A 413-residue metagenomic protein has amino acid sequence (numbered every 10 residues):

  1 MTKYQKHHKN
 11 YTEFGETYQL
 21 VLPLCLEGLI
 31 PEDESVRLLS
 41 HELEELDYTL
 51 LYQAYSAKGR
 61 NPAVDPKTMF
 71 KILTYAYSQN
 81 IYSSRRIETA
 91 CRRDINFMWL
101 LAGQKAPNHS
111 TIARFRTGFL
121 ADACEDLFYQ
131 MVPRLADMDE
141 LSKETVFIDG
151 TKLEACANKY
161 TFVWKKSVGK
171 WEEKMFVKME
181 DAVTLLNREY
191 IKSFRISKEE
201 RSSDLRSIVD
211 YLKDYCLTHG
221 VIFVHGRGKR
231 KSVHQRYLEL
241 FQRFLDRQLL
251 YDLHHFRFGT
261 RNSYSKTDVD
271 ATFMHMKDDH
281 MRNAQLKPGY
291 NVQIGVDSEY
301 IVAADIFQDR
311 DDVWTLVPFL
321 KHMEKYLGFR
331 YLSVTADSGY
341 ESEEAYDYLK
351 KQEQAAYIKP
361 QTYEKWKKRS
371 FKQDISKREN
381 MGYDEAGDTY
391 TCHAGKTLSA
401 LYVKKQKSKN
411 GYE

Functional and structural regions predicted by a protein language model:
M1-R37: Hydrophobic alpha-helical membrane-insertion signals
K3, E13, L73, N80-R93 (+1 more regions): Anion-binding and metal-coordination hotspots
Y18-V21, Y52, I95, A136 (+1 more regions): Short hydrophobic/aromatic segments of transmembrane alpha-helices and their interfaces
L20, M69-F70, Y129: A generic alpha-helix surface/boundary motif
L29, L38, E42-E45, A54 (+4 more regions): Residues that form generic nucleotide/phosphate-binding pockets
P31-T74: Basic, short loop/linker segments at the boundary and entry of helix-turn-helix/winged-helix-like folds
R60-N61, G103-K105: A Lys/Arg-rich helix-loop hairpin that forms a DNA/phosphate-binding surface
M98-A102: Short arginine-rich
